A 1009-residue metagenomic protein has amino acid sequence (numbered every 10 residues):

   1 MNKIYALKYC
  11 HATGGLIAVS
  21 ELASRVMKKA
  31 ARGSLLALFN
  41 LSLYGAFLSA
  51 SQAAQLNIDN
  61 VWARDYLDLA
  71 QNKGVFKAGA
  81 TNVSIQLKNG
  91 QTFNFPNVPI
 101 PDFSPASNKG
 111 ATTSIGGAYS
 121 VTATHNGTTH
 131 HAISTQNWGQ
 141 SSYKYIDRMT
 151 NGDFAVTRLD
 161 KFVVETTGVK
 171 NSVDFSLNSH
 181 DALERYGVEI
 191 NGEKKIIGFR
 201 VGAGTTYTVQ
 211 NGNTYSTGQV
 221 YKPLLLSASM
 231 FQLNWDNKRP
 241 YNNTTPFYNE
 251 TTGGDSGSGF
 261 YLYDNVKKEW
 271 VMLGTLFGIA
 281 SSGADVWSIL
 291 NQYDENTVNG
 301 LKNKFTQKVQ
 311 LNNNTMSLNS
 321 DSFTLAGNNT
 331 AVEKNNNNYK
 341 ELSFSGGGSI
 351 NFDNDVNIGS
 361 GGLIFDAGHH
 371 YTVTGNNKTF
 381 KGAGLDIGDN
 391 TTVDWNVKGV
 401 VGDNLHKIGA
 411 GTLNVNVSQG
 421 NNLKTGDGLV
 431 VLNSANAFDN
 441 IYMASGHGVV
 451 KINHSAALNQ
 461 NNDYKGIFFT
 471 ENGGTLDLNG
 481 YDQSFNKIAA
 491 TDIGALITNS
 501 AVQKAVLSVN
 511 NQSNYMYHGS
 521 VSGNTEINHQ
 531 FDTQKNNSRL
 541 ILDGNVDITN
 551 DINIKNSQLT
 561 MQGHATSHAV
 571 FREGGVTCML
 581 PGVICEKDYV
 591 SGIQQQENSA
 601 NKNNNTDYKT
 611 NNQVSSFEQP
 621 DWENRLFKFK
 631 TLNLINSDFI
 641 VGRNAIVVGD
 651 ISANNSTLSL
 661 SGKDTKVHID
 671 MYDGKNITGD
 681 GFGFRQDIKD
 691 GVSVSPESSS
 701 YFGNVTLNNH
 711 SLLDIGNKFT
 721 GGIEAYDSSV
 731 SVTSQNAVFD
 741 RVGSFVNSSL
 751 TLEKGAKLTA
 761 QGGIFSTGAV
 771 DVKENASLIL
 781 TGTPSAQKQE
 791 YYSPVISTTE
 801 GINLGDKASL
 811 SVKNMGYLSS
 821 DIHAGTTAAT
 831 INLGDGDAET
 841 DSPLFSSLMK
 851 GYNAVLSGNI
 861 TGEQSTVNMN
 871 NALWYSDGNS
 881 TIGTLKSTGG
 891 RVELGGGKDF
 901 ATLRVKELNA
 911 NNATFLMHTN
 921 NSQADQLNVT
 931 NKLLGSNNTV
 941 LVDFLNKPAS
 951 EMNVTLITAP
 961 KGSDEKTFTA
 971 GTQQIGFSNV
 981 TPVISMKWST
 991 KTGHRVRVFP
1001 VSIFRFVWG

Functional and structural regions predicted by a protein language model:
Y9-V26, A30, G45, A50 (+8 more regions): Solvent-exposed adhesion/ligand-recognition segments of exported proteins
A23-S24, H125-T128, D160-E165, A203-Y207 (+10 more regions): Acidic glycine-/aspartate-rich tracts in secreted/extracellular proteins
A54-I85, D102, N108-H125, V220-T245 (+1 more regions): C-terminal subregion of chymotrypsin/trypsin-like serine protease catalytic domains
N57-Q71, V121, T128-Y186, T208-N213: Conserved catalytic-core segment of clan PA serine endopeptidases
R158-E250: Chymotrypsin/trypsin-fold serine protease catalytic domain
L342-G359, S455-G466, N644-A645, N879-S880: N-terminal extracellular ligand-recognition/capping segment immediately after the signal peptide
V415, S434, V450, F485-K487 (+17 more regions): Extracellular beta-solenoid/beta-roll
S567-E623, M671-P696, A737: Long intrinsically disordered, low-complexity regions that are acidic and Ser/Thr-rich
